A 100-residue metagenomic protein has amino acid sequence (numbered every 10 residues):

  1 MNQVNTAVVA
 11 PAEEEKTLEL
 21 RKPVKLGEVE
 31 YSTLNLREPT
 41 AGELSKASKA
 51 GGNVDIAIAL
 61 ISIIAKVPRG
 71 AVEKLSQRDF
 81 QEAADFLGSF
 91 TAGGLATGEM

Functional and structural regions predicted by a protein language model:
N2-M100: Short, surface-exposed, charged amphipathic helix/loop patches that serve as local interaction elements
